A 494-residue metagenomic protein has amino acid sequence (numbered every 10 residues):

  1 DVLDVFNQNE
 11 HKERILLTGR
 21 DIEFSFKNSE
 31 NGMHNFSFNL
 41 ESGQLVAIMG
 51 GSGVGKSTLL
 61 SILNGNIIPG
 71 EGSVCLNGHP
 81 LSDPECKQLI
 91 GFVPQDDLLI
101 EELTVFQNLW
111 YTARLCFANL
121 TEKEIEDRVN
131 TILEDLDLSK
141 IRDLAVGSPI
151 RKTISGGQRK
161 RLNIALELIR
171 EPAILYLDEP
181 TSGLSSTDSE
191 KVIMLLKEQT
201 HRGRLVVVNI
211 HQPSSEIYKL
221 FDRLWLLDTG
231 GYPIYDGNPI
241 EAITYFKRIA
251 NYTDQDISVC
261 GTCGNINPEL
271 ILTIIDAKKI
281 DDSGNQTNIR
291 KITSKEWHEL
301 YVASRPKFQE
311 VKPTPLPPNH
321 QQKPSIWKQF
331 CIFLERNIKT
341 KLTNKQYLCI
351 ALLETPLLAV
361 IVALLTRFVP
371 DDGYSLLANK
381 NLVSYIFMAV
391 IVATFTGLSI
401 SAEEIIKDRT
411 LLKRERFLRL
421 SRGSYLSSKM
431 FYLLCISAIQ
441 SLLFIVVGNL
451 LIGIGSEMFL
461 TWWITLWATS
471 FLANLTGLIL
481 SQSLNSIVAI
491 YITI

Functional and structural regions predicted by a protein language model:
V2-S37, S42, G51, E71-L76 (+6 more regions): Topological signature of polytopic alpha-helical transporters
N64: Helix-to-loop junction immediately C-terminal to a conserved catalytic motif
I68, S73-C86: ABC ATPase NBD Q-loop/coupling interface
D96, E101-A118, R128: Q-loop/switch helix immediately C-terminal to the Walker
E167-L168: ABC ATPase C-loop
E171: Conserved catalytic motifs of ABC-family nucleotide-binding domains
L175-E179: Catalytic Walker B motif of ABC-type/P-loop ATPase nucleotide-binding domains
I234, F246-G264, A277, L342-I494: Membrane-spanning alpha-helical segments of multipass transporters and channels
